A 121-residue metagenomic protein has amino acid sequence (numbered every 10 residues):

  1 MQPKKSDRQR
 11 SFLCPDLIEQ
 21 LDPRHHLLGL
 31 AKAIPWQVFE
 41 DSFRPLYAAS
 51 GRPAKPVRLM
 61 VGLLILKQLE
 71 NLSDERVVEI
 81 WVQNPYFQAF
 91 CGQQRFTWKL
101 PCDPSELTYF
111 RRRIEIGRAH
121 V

Functional and structural regions predicted by a protein language model:
M1-P35: Charged, often Cys/His-bearing segments associated with DNA-binding zinc-finger transcription factors
P23-I65, L69: Basic, short loop/linker segments at the boundary and entry of helix-turn-helix/winged-helix-like folds
H25, L63, V77-V78, P101-L107: Short, conserved catalytic/metal-binding motifs centered on acidic residues
L72-I80: Short, charged amphipathic recognition helices of the HTH superfamily and cognate SANT/SANTA-like modules
W81-T108: Short, conserved phosphate-binding/catalytic loop or strand-edge motifs used in phosphoryl-/nucleotidyl-transfer
Y109-E115: Catalytic palm subdomain of template-directed nucleic-acid polymerases, centered on the conserved carboxylate motif
A119-V121: Conserved small/polar residues in nucleotide/adenosyl-binding loops
